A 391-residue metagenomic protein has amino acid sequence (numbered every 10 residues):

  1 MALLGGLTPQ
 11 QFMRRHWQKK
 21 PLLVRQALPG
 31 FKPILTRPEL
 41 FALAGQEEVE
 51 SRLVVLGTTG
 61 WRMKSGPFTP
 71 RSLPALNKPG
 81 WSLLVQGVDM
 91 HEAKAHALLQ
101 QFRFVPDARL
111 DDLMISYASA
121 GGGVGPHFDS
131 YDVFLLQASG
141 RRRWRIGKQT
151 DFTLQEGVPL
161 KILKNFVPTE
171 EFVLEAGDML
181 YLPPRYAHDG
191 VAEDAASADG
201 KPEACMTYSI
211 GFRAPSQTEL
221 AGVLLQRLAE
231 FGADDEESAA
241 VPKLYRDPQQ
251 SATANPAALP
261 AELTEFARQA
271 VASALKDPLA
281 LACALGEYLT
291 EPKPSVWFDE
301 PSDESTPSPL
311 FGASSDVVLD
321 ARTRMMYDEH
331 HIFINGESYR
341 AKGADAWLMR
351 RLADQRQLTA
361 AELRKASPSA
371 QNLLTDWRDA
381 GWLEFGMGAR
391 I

Functional and structural regions predicted by a protein language model:
M1-R15, L28-D178, Y186-L244: Active-site region of the double-stranded beta-helix
M1-S65, P70, H330-G388: N-terminal auxiliary "cap/dimerization" subdomain that precedes the catalytic jelly-roll/cupin core of mononuclear
W17, L76, M325-D328: Short amphipathic alpha-helical segments, especially helix-boundary/capping motifs
P21, P183-P184: Proline-centered helix-kink/hinge sites
I162-V173, D189-I391: Fe(II)/2-oxoglutarate
Y181-P183, G386: Residue-level recognition of conserved beta-strand edge/terminus positions
